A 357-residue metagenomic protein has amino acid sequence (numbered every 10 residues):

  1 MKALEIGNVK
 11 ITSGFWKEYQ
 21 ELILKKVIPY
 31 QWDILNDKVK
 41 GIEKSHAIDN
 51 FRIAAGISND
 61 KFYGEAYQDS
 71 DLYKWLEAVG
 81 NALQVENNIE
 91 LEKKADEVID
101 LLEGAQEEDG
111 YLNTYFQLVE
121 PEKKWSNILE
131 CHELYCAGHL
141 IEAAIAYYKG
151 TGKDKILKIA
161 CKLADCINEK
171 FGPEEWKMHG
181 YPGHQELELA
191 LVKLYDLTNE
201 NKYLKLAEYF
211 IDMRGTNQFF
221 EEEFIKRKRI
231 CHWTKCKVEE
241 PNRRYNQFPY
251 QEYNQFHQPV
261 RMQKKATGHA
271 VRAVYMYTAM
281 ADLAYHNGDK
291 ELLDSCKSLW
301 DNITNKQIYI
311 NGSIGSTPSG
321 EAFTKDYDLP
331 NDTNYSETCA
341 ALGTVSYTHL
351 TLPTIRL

Functional and structural regions predicted by a protein language model:
M1-D71, E92, D96-F116: Low-complexity, Ser/Thr/Pro/Gly-enriched N-terminal "stalk/linker" regions
W32, L76, E92-Q106, G138-I141 (+6 more regions): Hydrophobic core segments within long, regular secondary-structure runs in both alpha- and beta-rich folds
E43, G104-N113, K155-I156, K202-Y203 (+3 more regions): Proline-centered turn/helix-capping motifs that create local helix->coil transitions or kinks
A54-L72, K123-C136, E169-H184, C231-Y250 (+4 more regions): Solvent-exposed loop and edge beta-strand segments that line ligand/cofactor-binding and catalytic clefts
E86, Q106, F171, T198 (+4 more regions): Alpha-helical junction/boundary sensor with strong preference for TPR arrays
E130-L197: A conserved hydrophobic secondary-structure block that centers on an alpha-helix together with its immediately flanking
Q185, L189-F220, C231: Solenoidal tandem-repeat scaffolds enriched in leucines and small polar residues
T348-T354: Conserved small/polar residues in nucleotide/adenosyl-binding loops
